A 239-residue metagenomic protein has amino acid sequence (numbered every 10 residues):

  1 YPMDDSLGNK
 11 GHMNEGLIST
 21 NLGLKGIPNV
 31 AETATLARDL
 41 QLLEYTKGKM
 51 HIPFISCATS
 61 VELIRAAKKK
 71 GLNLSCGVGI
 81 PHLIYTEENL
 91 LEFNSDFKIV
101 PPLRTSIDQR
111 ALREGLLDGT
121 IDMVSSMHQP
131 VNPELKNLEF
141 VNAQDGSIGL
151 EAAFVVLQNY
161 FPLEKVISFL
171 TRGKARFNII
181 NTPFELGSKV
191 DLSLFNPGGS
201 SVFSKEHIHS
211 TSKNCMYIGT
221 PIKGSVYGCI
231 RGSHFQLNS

Functional and structural regions predicted by a protein language model:
Y1-M3, I55, V78-G79, H128 (+4 more regions): Fold-independent oxyanion-binding glycine-rich loops and adjacent beta-strand/coil segments at enzyme active sites
P2-V124: Histidine/acidic residue-rich metal-binding segments in metalloenzymes
G8, V61, I84, N132-E134 (+2 more regions): Glycine/Thr-rich phosphate-binding loops of Rossmann-like dinucleotide-binding domains
I18-K47, G115-P197: His/Asp/Glu-enriched, well-ordered alpha-helical/loop segment that forms or immediately abuts the divalent-metal
S19-L22, V78, N94, K98 (+4 more regions): Residue-level signal for pocket-adjacent positions within structured domains
C57, P81, Q129-V131, P197-S200 (+1 more regions): Short, glycine-/Ser/Thr-/acidic-enriched flexible segments
E139-N142, K189-S239: C-terminal cap of metal-dependent C-N hydrolases
